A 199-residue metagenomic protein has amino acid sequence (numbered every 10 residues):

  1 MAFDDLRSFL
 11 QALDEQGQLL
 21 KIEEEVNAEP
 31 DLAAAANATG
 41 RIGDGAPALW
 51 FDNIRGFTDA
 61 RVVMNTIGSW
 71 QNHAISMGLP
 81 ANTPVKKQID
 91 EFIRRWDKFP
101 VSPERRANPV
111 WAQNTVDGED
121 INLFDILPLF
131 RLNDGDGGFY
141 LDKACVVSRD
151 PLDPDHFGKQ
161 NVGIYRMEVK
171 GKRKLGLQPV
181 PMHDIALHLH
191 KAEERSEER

Functional and structural regions predicted by a protein language model:
M1-E197: Extended, highly charged
